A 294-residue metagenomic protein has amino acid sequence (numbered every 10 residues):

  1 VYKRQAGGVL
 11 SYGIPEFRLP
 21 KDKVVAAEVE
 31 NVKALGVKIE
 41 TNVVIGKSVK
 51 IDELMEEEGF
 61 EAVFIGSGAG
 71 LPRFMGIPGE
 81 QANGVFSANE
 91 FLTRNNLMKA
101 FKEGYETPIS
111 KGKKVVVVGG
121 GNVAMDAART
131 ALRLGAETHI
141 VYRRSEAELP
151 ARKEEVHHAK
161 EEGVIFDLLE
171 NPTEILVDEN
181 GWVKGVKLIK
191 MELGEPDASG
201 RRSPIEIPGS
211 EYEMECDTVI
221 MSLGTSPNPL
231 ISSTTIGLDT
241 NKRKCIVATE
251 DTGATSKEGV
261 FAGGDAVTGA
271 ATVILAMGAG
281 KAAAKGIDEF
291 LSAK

Functional and structural regions predicted by a protein language model:
K3-I45, R73-E80, E90, D126-L169 (+3 more regions): Beta1-alpha1 glycine-rich phosphate/pyrophosphate-binding loop at the start of Rossmann-like nucleotide-binding domains
Y12, V25, I39-K114, I220 (+1 more regions): FAD-binding core/adjacent interface of flavoenzyme oxidoreductases
T41-M55, L169-W182, E192-G194: A conserved short coil-to-beta-strand element within the FAD-binding core of flavoproteins
G68-L71, R144-A147, K190-E192, P227: Glycine-rich beta-alpha junction loops
Q81-G112, P196-A270: FAD-site-proximal beta/loop scaffold in flavoenzymes
F101-A136: Rossmann-like NAD(P)H-binding beta-loop-alpha module
A127, G263-A293: A conserved FAD-binding loop/helix module that cradles the flavin
